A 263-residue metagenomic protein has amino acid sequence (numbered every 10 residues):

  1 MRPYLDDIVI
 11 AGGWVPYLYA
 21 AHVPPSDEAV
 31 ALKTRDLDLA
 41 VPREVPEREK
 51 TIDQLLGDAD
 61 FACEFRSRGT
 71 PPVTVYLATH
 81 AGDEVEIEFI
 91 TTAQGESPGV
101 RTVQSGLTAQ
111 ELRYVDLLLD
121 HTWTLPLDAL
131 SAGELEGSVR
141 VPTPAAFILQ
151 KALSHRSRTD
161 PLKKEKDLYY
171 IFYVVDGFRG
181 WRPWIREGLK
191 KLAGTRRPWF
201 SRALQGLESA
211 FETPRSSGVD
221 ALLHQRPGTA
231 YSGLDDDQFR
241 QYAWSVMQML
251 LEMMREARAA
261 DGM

Functional and structural regions predicted by a protein language model:
M1-M263: Compositionally biased terminal segments of proteins
